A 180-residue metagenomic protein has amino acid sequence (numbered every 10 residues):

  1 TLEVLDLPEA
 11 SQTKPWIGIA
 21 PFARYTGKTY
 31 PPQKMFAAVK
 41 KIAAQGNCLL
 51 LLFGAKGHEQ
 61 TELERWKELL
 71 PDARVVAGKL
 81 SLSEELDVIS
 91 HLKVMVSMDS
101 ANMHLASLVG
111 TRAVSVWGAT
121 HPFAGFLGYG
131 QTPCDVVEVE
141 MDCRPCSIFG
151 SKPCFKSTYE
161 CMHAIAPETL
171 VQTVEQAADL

Functional and structural regions predicted by a protein language model:
T1-K28, P32: Mid-sequence helix-capping/hinge segment at a functional interface
L7, K41-A44, E68-D72, G128 (+1 more regions): Secondary-structure boundary motif
W16-I19, R65, I148-P153: Short, basic/glycine-rich phosphate-binding loops at helix/coil junctions that contact nucleotide phosphates
I17, L50-L51, V137, V174: Hydrophobic beta-strand residues in large extracellular and virion-surface proteins
T26, E59-Q60, L82, P122-F123 (+1 more regions): Flexible, glycine-rich phosphate/dinucleotide-binding loops and adjacent beta-alpha linkers at cofactor/substrate
P32-A119: Donor-binding and catalytic core of enzymes assembling or modifying cell-surface/extracellular glycoconjugates
V75-V76, S107-L180: Nucleotide-sugar donor-binding patch of glycosyltransferase catalytic domains
